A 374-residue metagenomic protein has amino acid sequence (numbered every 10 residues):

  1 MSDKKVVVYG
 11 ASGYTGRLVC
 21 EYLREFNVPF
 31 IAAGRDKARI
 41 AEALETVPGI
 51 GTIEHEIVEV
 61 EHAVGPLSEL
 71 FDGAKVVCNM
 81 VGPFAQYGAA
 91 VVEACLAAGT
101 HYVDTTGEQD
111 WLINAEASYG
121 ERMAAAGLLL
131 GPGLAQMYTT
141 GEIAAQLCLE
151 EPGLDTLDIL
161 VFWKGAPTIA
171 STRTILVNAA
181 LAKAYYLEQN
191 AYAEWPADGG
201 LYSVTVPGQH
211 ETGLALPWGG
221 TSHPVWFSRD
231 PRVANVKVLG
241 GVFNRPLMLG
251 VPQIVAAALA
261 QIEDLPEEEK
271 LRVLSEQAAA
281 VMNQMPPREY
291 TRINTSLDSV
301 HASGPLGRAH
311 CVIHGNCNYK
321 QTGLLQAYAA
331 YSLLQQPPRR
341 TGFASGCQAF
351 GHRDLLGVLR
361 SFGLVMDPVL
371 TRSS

Functional and structural regions predicted by a protein language model:
D3, Y22, E150-S374: C-terminal catalytic/substrate-binding lobe primarily of soluble NAD(P)-dependent oxidoreductases
V6-F26: N-terminal Rossmann NAD(P)H-binding glycine-rich loop of SDR-like oxidoreductase domains
P29, R39-N114: NAD(P)H-binding glycine-rich loop region in Rossmannoid oxidoreductase-like domains and their noncatalytic homologs
A32: Short beta-strand "acidic-cap" motif of Rossmann-like dinucleotide-binding folds
R35-K37: Residues in the short beta-alpha loop(s) of Rossmann-like NAD(P)-binding domains
E56-V58, G131, K237-L239: General small-molecule cofactor/ligand-binding pocket signal
F84-Y185, W226: Glycine-/Pro-rich loop/turn segments that contact NAD(P) or position catalytic residues in Rossmann-like domains
